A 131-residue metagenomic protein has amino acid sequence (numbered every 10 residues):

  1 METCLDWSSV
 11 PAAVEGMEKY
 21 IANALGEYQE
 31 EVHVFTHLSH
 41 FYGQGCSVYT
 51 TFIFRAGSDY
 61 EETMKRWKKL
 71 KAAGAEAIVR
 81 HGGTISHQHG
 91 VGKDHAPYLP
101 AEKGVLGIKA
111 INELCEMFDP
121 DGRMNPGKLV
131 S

Functional and structural regions predicted by a protein language model:
M1-S131: Conserved glycine-rich FAD pyrophosphate-binding loop
